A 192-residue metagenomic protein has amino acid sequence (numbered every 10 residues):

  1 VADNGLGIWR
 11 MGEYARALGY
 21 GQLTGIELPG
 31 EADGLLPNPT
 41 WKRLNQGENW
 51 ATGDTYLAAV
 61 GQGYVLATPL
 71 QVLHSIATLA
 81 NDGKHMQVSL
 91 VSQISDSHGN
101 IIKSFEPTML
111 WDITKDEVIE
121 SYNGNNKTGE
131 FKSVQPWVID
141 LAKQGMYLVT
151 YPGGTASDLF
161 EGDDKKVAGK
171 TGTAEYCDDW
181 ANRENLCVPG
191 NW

Functional and structural regions predicted by a protein language model:
V1-W192: Beta-lactam-recognizing serine transpeptidase/beta-lactamase-like catalytic domain environment
